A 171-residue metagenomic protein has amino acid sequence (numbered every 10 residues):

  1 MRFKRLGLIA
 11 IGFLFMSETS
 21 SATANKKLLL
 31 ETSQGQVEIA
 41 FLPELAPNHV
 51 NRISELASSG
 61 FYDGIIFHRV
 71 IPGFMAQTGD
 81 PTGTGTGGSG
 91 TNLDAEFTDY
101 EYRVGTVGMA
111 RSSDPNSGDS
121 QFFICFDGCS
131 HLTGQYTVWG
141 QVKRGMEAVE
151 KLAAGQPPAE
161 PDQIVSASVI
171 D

Functional and structural regions predicted by a protein language model:
M1-G7: Bacterial N-terminal signal peptides that target proteins for export
A10-D171: Cyclophilin-like peptidyl-prolyl cis-trans isomerases
